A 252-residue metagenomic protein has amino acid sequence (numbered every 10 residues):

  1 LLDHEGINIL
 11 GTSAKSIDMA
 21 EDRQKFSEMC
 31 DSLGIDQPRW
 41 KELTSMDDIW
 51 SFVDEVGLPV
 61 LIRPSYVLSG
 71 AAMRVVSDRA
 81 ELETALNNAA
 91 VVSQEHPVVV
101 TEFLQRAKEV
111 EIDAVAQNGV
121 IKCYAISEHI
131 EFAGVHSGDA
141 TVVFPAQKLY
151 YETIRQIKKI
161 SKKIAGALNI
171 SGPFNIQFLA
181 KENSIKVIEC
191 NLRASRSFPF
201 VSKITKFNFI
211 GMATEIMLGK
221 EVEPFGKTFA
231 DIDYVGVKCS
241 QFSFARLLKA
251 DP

Functional and structural regions predicted by a protein language model:
L1, I7-G11, L33-G34, V56-P59 (+2 more regions): ATP-dependent carboxylate activation and anion-phosphoryl transfer catalytic cores that bind Mg-ATP to form
I7-M73: A conserved helix-loop-beta module that forms one wall/lid of the active-site cleft in ATP-utilizing catalytic domains
